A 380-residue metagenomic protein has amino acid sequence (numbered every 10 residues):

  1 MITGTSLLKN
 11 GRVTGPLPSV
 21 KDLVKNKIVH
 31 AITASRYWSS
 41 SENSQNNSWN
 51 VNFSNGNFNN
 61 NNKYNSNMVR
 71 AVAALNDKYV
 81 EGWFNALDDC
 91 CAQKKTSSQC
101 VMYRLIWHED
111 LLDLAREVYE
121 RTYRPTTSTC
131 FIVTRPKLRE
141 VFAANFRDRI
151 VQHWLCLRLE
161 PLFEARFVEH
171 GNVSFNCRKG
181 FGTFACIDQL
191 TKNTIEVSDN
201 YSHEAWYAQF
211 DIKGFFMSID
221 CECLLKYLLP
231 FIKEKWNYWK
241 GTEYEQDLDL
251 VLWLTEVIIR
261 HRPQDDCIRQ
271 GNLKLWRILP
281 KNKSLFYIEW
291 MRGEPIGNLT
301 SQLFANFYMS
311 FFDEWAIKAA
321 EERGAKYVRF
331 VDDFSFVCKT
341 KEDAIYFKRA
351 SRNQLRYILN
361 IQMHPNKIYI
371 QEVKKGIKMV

Functional and structural regions predicted by a protein language model:
I2-N52, N59: An exposed tryptophan-centered "aromatic clamp" motif
W38, N60-D77: Short, structured beta-strand segments at or near domain termini in extracellular proteins/domains
W38-S39, A71, V133, I370: Bulky hydrophobic/aromatic "packing anchor" residues in well-ordered structure
K78-L112, E117-E120: Non-catalytic, polymerase-adjacent accessory regions of viral genome-replication enzymes
Q93-V101, T126-Q152, F167-F181, D266-N306: Short, conserved non-catalytic motifs in the polymerase core
E117-V118, D199-V331, S335-A350, L355 (+2 more regions): Conserved polymerase palm-domain catalytic core
E160-C221: Active-site-proximal segment of RNA-dependent polymerases
K378-V380: Active-site and adjacent loop segments of nucleotide-processing enzymes that use two-metal-ion phosphate chemistry
